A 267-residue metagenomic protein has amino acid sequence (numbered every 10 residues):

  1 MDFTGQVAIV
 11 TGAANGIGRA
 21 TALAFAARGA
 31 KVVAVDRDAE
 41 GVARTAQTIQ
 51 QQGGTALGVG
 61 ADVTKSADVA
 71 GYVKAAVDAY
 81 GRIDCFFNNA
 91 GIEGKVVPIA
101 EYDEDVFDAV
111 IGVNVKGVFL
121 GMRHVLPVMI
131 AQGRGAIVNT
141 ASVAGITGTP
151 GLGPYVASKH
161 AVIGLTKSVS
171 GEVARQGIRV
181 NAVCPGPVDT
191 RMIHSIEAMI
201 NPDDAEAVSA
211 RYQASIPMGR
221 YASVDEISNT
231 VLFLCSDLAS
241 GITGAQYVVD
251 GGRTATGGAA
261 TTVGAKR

Functional and structural regions predicted by a protein language model:
D2, Y80, F119-M122, I130 (+3 more regions): C-terminal substrate-recognition "lid" of short-chain dehydrogenase/reductases
A39-E40, G60-Y72, E104, D225-E226: The beta1-alpha1 cofactor-binding region of Rossmann-like NAD(H)/NADP(H)-dependent oxidoreductases
V97-I99, D103-I111, Y212: Substrate-binding pocket helix/loop in short-chain dehydrogenase/reductase
M122, S158, T166: Active-site helix of classical SDR
P127, G171-R175, S240: Alpha-helical segment proximal to the catalytic Tyr-Lys
S142: Residue(s) in the substrate-gating loop at a strand-loop-helix junction that position the organic substrate next
A174, R179, C184, I242-G244: Short, small/polar-rich loop/turn modules that mediate ligand/substrate recognition or access, typified
